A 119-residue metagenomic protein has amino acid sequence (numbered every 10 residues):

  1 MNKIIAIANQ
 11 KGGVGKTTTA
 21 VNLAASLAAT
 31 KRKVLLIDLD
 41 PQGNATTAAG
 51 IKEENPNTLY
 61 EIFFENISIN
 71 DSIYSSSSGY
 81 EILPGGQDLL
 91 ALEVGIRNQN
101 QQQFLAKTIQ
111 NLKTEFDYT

Functional and structural regions predicted by a protein language model:
M1-T119: P-loop NTP-binding core
